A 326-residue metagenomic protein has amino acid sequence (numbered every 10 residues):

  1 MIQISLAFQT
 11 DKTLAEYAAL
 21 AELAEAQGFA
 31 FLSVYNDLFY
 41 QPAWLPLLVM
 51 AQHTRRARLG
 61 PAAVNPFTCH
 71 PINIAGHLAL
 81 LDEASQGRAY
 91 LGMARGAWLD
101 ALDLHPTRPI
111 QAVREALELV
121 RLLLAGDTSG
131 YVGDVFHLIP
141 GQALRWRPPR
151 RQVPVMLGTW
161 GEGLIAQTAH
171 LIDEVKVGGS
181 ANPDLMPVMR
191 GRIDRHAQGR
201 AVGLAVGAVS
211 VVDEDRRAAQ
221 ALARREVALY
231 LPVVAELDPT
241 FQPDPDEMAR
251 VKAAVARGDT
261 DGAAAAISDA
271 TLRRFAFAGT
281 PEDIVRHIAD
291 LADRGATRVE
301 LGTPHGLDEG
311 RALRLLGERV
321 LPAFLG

Functional and structural regions predicted by a protein language model:
M1-G326: Active-site-adjacent structural elements that line small-molecule/cofactor binding pockets in enzymes
